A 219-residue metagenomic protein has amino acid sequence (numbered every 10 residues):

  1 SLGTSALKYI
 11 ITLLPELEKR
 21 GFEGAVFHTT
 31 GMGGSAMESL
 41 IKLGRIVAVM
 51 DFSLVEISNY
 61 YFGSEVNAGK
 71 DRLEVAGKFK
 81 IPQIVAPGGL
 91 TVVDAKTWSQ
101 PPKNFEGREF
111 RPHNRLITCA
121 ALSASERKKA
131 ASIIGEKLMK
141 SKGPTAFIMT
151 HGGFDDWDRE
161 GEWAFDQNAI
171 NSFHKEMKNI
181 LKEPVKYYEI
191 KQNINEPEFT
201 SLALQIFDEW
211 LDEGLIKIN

Functional and structural regions predicted by a protein language model:
S1-A86, V93-A95, G107-E109, C119-N219: Metallocofactor- and cofactor-centric catalytic cores in central/energy metabolism, strongly enriched
H113-N114: Low-complexity repetitive segments in secreted/extracellular proteins
